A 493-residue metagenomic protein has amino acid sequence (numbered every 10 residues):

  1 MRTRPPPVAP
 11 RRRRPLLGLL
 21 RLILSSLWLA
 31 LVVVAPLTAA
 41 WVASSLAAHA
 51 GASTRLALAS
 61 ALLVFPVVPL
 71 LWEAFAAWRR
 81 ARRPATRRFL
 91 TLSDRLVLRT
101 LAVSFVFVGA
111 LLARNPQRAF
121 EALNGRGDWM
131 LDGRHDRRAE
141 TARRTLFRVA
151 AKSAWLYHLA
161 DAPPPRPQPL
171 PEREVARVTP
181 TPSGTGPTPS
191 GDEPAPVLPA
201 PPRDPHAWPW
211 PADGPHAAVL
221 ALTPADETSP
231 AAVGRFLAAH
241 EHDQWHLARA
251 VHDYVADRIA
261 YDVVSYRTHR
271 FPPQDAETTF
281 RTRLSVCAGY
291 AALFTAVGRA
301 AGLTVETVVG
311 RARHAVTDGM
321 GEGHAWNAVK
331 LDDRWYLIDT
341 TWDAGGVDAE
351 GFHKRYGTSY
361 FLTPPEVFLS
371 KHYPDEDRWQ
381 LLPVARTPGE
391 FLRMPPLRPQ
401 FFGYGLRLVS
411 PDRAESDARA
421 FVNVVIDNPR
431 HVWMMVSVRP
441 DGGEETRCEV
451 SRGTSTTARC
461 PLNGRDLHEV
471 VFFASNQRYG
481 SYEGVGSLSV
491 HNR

Functional and structural regions predicted by a protein language model:
R2-A162, Q168, F236-L237, D348 (+1 more regions): Mixed-charge, low-complexity segments
L111, A119, R138-L220: Secretory-pathway-linked proteins and extracytosolic
T185-V286, T295: Secondary-structure boundary elements
F236, R258-A260, T279, L337 (+3 more regions): Residue-level preference for alpha-helix termini and adjacent loops
V263-S265, R299-V305, Y356, R398-F401 (+1 more regions): Short linear motifs at secondary-structure transitions and domain/linker junctions
H269-A276, G319, D348, L382: Short, surface-exposed, charged/polar-biased interaction segments
G289-F368: Hydrophobic/aromatic-rich core segments of domains that either
